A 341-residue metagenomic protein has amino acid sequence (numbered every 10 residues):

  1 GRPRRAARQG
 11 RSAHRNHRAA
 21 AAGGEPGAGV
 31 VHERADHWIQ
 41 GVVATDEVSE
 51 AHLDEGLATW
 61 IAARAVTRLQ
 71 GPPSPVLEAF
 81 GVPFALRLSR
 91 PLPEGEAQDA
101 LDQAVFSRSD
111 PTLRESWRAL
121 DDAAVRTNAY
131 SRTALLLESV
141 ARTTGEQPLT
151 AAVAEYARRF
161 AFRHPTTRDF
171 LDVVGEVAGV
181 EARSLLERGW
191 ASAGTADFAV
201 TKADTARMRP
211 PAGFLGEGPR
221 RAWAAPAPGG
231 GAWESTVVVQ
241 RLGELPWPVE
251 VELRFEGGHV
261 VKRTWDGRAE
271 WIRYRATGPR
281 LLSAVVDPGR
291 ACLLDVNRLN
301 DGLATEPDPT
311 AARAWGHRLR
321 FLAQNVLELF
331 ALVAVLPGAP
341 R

Functional and structural regions predicted by a protein language model:
G1, R158-P340: Beta/coil-rich, acidic/histidine-enriched accessory regions frequently appended to metallopeptidases
G1-V238, A284: Hydrophobic alpha-helical and helix-loop surface patches within well-folded domains that function as non-catalytic
